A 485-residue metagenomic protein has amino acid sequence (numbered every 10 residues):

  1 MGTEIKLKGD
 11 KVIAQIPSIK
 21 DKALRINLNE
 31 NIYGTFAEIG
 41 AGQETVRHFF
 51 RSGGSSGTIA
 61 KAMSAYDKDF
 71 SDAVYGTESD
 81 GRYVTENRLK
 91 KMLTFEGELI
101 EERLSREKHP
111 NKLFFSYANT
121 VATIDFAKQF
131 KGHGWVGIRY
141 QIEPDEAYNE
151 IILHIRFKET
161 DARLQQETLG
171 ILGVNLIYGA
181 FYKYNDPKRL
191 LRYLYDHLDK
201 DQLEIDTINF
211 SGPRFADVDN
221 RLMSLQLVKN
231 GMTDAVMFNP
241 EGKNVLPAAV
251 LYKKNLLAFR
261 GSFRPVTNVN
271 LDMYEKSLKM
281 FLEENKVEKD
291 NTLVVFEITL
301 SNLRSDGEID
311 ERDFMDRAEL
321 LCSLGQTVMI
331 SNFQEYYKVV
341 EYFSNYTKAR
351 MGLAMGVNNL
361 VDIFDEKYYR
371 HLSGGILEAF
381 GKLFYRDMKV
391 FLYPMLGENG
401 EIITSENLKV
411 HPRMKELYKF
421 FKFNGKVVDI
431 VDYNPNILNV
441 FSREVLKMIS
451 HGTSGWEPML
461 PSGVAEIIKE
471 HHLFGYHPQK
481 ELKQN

Functional and structural regions predicted by a protein language model:
G2-N485: Nucleotidyltransferase catalytic core that binds NTPs
